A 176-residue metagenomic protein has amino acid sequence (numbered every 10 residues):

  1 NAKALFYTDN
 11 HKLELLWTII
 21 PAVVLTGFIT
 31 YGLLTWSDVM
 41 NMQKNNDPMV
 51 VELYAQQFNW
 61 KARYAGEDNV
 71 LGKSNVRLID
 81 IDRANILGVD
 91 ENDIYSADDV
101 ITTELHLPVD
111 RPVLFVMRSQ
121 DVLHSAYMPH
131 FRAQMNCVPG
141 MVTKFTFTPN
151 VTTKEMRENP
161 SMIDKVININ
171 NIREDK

Functional and structural regions predicted by a protein language model:
N1-K176: Non-transmembrane, membrane-proximal soluble domains of secreted or membrane proteins
